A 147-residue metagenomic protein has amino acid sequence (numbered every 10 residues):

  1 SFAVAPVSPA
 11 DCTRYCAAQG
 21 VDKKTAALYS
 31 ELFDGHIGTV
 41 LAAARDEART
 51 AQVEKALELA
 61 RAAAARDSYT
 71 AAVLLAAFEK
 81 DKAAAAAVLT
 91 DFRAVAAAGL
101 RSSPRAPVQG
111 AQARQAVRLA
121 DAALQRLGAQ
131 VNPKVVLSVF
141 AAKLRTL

Functional and structural regions predicted by a protein language model:
S1-D91, A98, S102-L147: Charged, glycine-rich active-site and insertion segments that engage polyanionic ligands
